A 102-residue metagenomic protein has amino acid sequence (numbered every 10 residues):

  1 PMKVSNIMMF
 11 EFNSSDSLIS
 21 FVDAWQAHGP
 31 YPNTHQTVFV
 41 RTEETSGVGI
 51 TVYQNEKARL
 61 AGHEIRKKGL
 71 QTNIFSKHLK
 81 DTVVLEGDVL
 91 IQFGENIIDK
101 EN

Functional and structural regions predicted by a protein language model:
P1-N102: Short S/T/G/P-rich N-terminal loop/turn motif that feeds into the first structured element of a domain
